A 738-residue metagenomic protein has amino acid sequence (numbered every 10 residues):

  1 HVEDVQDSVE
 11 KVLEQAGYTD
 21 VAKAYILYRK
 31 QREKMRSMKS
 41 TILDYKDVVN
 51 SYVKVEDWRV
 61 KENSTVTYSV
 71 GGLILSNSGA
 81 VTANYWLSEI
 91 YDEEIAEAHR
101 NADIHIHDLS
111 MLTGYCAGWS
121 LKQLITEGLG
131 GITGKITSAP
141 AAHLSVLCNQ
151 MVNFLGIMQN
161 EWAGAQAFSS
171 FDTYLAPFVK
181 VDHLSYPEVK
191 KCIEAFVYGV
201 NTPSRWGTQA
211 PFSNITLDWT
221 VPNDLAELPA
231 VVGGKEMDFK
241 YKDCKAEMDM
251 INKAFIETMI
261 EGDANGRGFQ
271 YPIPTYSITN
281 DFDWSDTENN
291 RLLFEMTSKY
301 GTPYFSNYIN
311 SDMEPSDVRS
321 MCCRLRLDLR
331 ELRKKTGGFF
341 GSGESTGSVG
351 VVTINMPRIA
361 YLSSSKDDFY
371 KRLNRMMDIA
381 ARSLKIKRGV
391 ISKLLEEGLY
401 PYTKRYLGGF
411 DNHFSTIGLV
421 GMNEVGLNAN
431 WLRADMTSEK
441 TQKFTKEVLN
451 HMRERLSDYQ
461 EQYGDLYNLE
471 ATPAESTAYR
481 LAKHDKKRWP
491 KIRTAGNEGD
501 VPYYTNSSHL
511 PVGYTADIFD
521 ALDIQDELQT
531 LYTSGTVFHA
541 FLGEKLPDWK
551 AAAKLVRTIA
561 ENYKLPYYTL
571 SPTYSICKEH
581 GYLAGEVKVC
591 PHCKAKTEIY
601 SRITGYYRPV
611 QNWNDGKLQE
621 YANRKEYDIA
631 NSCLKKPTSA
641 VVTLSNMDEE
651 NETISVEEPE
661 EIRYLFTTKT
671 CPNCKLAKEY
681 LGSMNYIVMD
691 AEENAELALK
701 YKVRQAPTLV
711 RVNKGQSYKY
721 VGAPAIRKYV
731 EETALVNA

Functional and structural regions predicted by a protein language model:
H1-D47, G409: Charged, amphipathic alpha-helical regulatory modules used for macromolecular assembly or allosteric control
Q31-D411, L432, S438-H592, I599: Conserved catalytic cores of very large enzyme subunits
W162, Q166, A210, D411-V425 (+1 more regions): Conserved phosphate/anionic-ligand binding catalytic regions in large, soluble enzymes, centered on
T573-H592, E598, R602-E660, A734-V736: Intrinsic, low-complexity terminal and presequence regions
E652-M684: Local sequence-structure signature of Cys/Sec-based thiol-disulfide redox active-site neighborhoods
T667, N685-E696, Q705: Thiol-based oxidoreductase modules, predominantly thioredoxin-like and allied folds used for disulfide exchange
Y701-V710: Structural micro-motif
V712-A738: Non-catalytic, surface beta->alpha helical segment in thiol-disulfide oxidoreductase systems
